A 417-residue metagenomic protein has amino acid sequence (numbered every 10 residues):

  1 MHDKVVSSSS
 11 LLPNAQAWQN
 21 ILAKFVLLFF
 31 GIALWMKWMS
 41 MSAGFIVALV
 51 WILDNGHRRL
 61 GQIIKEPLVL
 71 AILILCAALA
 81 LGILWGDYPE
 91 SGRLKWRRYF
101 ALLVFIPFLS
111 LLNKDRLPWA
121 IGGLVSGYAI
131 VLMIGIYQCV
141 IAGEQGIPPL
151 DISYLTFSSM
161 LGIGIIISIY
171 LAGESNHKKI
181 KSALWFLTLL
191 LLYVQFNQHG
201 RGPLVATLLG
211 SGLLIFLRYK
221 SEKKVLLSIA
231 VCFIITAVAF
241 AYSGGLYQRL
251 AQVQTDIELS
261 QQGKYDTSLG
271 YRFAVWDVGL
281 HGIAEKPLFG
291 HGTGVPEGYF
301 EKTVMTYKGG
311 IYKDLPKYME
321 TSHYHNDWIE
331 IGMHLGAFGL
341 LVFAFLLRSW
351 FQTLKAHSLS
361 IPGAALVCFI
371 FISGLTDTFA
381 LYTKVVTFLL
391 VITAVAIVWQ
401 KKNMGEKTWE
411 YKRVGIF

Functional and structural regions predicted by a protein language model:
M1-L84, S91, S110-G122, L171-S182 (+2 more regions): Transmembrane signal-anchor hairpin modules in multi-pass inner-membrane enzymes, especially those that act on
A48, L112-G143, I152-Y219, A241-Y242 (+2 more regions): Alpha-helical transmembrane segments of multi-pass inner-membrane proteins
A48-L49, F343, G363-L375, F379-F417: Transmembrane alpha-helices of multi-pass inner-membrane enzymes
I52-L60, T207-I229: Perimembrane helix-loop-helix junctions
L68-C76, P89-L112, Y128, D151-I163: Aromatic-anchored transmembrane helix interface
N197, R218-Q262, D277-E285, T293: A membrane-periplasm/extracellular boundary helix in multi-pass inner-membrane enzymes that assemble envelope glycans
V225, M333-C368: Hydrophobic transmembrane alpha-helices and their immediate junctions
K264-G270, A274-D277, E285, F289-L335: Long extracytoplasmic/lumenal interhelical loops at the membrane interface of multi-pass membrane proteins
